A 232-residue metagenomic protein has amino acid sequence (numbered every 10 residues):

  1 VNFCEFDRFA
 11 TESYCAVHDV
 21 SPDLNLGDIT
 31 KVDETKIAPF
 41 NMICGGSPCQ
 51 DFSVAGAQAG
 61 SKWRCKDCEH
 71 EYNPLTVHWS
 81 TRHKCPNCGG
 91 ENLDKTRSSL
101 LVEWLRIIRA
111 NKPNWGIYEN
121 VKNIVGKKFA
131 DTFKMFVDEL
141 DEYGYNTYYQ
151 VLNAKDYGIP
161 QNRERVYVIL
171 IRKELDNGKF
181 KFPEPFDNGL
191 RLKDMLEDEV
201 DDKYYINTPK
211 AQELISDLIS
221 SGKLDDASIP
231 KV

Functional and structural regions predicted by a protein language model:
V1-T30: SAM cofactor-binding core of SAM-dependent methyltransferases, primarily the Rossmann-like beta-alpha-beta module
F3, L26, C44, I117-Y118: Generic enzyme active-site microenvironment
A16, G45, R109-A110: Solvent-exposed polar/charged
S21, G45, I169-R172: Short, structured secondary-structure boundary patches
D28, G46, L152: Active-site glycine-centered loops adjacent to acidic/histidine catalytic or metal-binding residues that shape
V32-F40, F52-V232: Class I S-adenosyl-L-methionine
F40-G46: Short SAM/SAH-binding signature in class I
S47-D51: Oxyanion-hole/transition-state-stabilizing segment in secreted/luminal serine hydrolases and related acyltransferases
